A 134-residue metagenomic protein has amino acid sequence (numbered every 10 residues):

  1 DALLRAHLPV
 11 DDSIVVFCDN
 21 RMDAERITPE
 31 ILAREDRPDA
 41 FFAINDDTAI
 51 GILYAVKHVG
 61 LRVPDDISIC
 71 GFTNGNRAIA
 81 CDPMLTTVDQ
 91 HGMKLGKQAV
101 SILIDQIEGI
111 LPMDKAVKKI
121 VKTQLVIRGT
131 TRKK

Functional and structural regions predicted by a protein language model:
D1-K134: Bacterial carbohydrate/catabolite-sensing allosteric modules
